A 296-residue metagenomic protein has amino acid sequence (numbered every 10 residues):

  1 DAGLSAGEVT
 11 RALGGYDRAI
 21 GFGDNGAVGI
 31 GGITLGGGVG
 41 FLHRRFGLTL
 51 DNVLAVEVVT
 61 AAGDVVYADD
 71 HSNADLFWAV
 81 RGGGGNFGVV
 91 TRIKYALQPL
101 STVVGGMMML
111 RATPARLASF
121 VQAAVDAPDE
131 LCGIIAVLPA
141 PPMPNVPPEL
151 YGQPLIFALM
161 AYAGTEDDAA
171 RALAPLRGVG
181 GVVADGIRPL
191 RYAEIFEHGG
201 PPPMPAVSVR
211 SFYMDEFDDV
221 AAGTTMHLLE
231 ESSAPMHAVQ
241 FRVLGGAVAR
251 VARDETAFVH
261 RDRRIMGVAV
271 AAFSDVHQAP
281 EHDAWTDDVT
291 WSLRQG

Functional and structural regions predicted by a protein language model:
D1-G296: Soluble FAD-dependent oxygen oxidases
